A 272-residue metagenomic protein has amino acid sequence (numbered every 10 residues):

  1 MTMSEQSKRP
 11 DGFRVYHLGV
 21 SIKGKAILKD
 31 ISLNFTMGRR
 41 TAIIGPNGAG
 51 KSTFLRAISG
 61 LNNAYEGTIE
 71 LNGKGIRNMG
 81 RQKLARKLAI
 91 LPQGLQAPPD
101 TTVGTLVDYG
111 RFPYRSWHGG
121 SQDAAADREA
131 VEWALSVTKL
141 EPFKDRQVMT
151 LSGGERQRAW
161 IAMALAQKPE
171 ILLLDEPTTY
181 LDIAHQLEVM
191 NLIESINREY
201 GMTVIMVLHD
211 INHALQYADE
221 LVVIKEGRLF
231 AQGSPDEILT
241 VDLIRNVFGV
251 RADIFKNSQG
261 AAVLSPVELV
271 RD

Functional and structural regions predicted by a protein language model:
S59: Helix-to-loop junction immediately C-terminal to a conserved catalytic motif
G67-G75, L84: Conserved ABC transporter NBD signature motif
D108, D123-F143: Conserved ABC ATPase "signature" region
Q147-L151: Conserved ABC ATPase signature
K168: Conserved catalytic motifs of ABC-family nucleotide-binding domains
L172-E176: Catalytic Walker B motif of ABC-type/P-loop ATPase nucleotide-binding domains
V247-D272: ABC ATPase nucleotide-binding domains
